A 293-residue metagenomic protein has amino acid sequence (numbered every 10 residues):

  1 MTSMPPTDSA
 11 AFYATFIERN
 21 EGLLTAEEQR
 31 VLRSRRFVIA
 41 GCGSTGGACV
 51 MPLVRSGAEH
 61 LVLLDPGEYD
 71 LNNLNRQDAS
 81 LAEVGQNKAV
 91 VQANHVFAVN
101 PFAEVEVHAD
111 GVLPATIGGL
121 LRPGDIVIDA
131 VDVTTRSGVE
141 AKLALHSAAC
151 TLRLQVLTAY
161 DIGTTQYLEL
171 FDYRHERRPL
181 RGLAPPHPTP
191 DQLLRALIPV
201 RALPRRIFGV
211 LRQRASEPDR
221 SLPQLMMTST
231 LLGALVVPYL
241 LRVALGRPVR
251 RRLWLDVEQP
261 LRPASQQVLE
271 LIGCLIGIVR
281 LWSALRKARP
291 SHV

Functional and structural regions predicted by a protein language model:
M1-F12, R122-I126, V131-V293: Glycine-rich phosphate/adenylate-binding loop
M1-V38, H292-V293: N-terminal charged helix/coil linker that caps or initiates catalytic domains
M4-P6, H60-N100: Glycine-rich phosphate-binding loop and adjoining beta1-alpha1-beta2 segment of Rossmann-like nucleotide-binding folds
I39-G41, L64: Conserved N-terminal Rossmann-fold NAD(P)-binding element of oxidoreductases
T45-G46: Hydrophobic/small residue at the entry helix of a nucleotide-binding pocket
V54-H60: Conserved S-adenosyl-L-methionine
A89-G138: A structured beta-alpha segment of the ubiquitous adenosine-cofactor-binding alpha/beta core
